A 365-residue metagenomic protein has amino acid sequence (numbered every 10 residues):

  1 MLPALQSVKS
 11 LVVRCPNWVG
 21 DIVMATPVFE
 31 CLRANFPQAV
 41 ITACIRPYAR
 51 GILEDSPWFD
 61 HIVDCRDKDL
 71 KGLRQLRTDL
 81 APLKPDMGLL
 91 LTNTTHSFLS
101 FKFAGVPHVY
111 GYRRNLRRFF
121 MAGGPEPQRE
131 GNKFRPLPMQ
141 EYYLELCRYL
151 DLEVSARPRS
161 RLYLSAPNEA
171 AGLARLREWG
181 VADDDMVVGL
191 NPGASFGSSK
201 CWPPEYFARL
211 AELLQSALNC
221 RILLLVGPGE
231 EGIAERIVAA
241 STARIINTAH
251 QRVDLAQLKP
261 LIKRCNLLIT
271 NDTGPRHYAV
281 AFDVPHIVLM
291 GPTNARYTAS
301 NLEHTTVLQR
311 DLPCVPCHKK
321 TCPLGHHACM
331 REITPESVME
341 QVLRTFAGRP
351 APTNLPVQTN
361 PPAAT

Functional and structural regions predicted by a protein language model:
M1-T365: Catalytic machinery of carbohydrate-active enzymes, primarily nucleotide-sugar-dependent glycosyltransferases
